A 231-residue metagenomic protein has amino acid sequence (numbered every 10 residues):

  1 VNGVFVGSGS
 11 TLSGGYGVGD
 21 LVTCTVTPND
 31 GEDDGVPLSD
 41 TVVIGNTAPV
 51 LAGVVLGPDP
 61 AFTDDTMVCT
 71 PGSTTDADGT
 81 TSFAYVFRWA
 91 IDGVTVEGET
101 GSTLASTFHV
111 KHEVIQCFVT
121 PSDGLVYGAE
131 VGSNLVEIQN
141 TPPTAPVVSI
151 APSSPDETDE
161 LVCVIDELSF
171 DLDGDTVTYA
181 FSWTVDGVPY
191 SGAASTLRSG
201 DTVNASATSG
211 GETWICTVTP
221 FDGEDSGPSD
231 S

Functional and structural regions predicted by a protein language model:
V1-S231: Ser/Thr/Pro/Gly-rich low-complexity disordered regions
